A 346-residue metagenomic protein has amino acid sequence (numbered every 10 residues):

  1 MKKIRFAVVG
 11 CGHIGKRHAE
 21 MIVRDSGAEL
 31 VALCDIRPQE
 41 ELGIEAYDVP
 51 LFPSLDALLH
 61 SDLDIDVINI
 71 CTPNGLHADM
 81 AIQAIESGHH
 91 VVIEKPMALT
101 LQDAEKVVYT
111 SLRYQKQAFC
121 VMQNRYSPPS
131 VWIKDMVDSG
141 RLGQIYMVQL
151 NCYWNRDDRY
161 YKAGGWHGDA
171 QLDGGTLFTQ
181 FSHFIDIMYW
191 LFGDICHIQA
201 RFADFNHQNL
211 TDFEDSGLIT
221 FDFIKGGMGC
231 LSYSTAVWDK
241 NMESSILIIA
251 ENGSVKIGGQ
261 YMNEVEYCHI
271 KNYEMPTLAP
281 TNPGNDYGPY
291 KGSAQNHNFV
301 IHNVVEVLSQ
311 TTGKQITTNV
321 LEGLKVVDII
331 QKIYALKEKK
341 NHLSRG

Functional and structural regions predicted by a protein language model:
M1, A57, V67-N69, H302-G346: C-terminal helix-rich "cap/oligomerization" subdomain common to oxidoreductases
M1-Y47: N-terminal Rossmann-like dinucleotide-binding module
H18, V49-T110: Beta-loop-alpha module in the N-terminal Rossmann-like domain of NAD(P)-dependent dehydrogenases, especially those
P53, I93-E94, A118-C120, I257: Hydrophobic residues in well-ordered beta-strands that form the structural core
E105-N124, Q144-L150: Rossmann-fold dehydrogenase core element
N124-L210: Predominantly a Rossmann-like dinucleotide-binding segment in NAD(P)-dependent oxidoreductases
T179, I185-E264, I301-T311: Contiguous beta-strand/loop segments that form the cofactor/metal-binding neighborhood of enzyme cores
P289-H302, T318: Active-site loop of classical SDR/Rossmann-like NAD(P)-dependent oxidoreductases, centered on the catalytic Tyr-X3-Lys
